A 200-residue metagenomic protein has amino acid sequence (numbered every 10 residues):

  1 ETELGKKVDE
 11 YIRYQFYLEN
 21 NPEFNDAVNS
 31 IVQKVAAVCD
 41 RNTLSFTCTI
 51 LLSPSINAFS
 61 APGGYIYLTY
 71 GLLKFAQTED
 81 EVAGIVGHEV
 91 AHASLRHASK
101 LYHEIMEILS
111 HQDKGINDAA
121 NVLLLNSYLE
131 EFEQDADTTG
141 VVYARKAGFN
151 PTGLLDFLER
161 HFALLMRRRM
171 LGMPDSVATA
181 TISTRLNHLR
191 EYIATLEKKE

Functional and structural regions predicted by a protein language model:
E1-E200: A Zn2+-metalloprotease active-site environment signal
